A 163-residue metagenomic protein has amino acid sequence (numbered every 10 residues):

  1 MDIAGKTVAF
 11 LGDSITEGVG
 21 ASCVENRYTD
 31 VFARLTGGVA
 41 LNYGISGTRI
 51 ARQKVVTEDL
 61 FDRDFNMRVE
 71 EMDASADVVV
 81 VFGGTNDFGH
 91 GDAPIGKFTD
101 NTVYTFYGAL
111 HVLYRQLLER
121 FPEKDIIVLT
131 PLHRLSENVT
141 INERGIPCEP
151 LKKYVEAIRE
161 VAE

Functional and structural regions predicted by a protein language model:
M1-D2, A9, D125, E163: Short intrinsically disordered, low-complexity coil segments enriched in acidic
D2, T7, I15-G108: Conserved SGNH/GDSL esterase-like catalytic core that processes O-acyl groups on lipids and polysaccharides
R63-E163: Alpha-helical cap/lid subdomain in secreted, periplasmic, or secretory-pathway luminal O-acyl-processing enzymes
